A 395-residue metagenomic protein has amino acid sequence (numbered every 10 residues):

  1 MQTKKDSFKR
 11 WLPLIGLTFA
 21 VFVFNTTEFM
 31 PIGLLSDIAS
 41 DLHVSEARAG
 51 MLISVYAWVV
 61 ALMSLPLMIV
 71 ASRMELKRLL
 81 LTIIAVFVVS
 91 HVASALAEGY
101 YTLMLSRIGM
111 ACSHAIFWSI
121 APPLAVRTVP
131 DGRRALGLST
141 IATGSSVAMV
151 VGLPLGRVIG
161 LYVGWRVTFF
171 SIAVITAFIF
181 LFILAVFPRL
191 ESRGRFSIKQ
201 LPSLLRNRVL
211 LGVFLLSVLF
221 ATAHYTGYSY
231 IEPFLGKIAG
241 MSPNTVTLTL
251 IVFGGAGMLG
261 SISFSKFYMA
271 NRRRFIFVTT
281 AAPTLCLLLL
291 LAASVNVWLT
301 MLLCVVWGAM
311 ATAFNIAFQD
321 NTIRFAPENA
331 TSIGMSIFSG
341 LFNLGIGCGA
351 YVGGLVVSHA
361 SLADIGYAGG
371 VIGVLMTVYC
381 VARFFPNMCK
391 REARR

Functional and structural regions predicted by a protein language model:
H43, E75, L96-T102, G240 (+1 more regions): Helix-breaking motifs and short loop linkers at transmembrane-helix boundaries and internal kinks in secondary membrane
L62-E98: Conserved MFS/SLC helix-loop-helix module at the cytosolic interface between two early adjacent transmembrane helices
M63-E75, G260-R272, V357: Helix-to-loop junctions at the C-terminal end of transmembrane segments in multipass secondary transporters
V86, S90-A93, Y101-G109, W298-V306: Paired small-residue
T102, P130-F187, Y230, F234: Helix-loop-helix hairpin linking two adjacent transmembrane segments in secondary transporters
S106-G144: Cytoplasmic helix-loop-helix junction between adjacent transmembrane helices in 12-TM secondary transporters
F117-V129, A313-P327: Intracellular juxtamembrane helix-capping segments at the cytosolic ends of symmetry-related transmembrane helices
F325-S361, G369: A late C-terminal transmembrane helix in Major Facilitator Superfamily
